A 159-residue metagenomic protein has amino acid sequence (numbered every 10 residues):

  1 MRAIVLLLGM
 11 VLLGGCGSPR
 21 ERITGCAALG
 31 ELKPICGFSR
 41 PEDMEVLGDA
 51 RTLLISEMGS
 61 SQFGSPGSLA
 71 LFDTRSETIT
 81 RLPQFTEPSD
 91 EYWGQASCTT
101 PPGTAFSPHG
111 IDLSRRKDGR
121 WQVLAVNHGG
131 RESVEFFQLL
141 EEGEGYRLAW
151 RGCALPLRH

Functional and structural regions predicted by a protein language model:
G14-G15: C-terminal motif of bacterial Sec signal peptides marking the signal peptidase cleavage site
S18-R40, W93, L148: A short helix->beta-strand "capping" segment at the edge of beta-propeller domains
K33-S68: Beta-strand-rich domains and repeat architectures in extracellular enzymes and scaffolds, especially beta-propellers
P34-G37, P83-F85, P101-G103, G152-R158: Surface loop/turn motifs at the tips and blade-to-blade linkers of beta-strand repeat domains
R40, S65, S107, G130 (+1 more regions): Beta-rich catalytic cores
L47-D49, R115-G119: Residue-level detector of Asp-centered blade-edge/turn motifs that repeat once per structural unit in beta-propeller
S68-R115: Blade-loop segments of beta-propeller domains
Q138-Y146: Short loop/turn segments immediately following beta-strands, especially the blade-tip and inter-blade linker loops
